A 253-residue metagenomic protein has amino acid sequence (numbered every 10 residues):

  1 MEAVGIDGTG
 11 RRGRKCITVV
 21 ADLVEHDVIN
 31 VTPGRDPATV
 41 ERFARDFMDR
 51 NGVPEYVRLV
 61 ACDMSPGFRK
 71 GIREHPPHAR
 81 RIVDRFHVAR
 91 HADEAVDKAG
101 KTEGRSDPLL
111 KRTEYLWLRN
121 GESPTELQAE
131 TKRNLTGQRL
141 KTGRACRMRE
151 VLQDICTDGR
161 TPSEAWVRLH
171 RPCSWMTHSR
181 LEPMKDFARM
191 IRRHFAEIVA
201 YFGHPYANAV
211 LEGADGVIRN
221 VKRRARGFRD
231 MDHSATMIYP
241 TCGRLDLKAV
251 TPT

Functional and structural regions predicted by a protein language model:
M1-R11: Two-metal-ion RNase H-like nuclease active-site motif
G13-R14, L23, R45, R50-P77 (+2 more regions): Acidic/histidine-rich catalytic cores and adjacent linkers of DNA breakage/strand-transfer/modification proteins
R14-V28, P33: Short conserved beta-strand segments at catalytic cores or DNA/RNA-binding microdomains of nucleic-acid binding
T18, D93-R105: Short, surface-exposed amphipathic charged segments that create phosphate/polyanion-binding patches used for binding
P33-D36, D84-V88: Short, acidic/turn-prone active-site loops that include or flank metal/cofactor- and phosphate-binding residues
A38-R45: Structural motif
E41, V88-D97: Short, charged, surface-exposed secondary-structure boundary motifs
